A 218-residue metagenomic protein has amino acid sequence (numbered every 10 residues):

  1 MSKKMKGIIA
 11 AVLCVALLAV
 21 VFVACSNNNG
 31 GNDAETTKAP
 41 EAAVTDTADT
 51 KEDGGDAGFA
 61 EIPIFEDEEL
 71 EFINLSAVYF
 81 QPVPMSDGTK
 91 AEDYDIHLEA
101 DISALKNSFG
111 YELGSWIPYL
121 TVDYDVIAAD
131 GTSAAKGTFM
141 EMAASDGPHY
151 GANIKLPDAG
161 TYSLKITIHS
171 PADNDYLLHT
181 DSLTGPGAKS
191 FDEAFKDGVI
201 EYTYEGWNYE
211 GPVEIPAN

Functional and structural regions predicted by a protein language model:
V21-A24: C-terminal motif of bacterial Sec signal peptides marking the signal peptidase cleavage site
S26-N28: Bacterial signal peptide processing site
D56-A91: Short, compositionally biased P/S/T/A/G/V-rich stretches that sit at domain boundaries
V83-M85, I96-S115: Short amphipathic, basic-aromatic surface patches that mediate peripheral association with negatively charged
A135-A144: Solvent-exposed serine/threonine-rich low-complexity stretches and specific carbohydrate-binding patches
A144-G151: Aromatic sugar-binding surface patches on proteins that engage polysaccharides or sugar-phosphate polymers
P148, D158-Y162: Short tyrosine-centred short linear motifs in exposed loops/low-complexity segments
H169-S182: Short acidic/polar inter-strand loop motif in beta-rich domains
